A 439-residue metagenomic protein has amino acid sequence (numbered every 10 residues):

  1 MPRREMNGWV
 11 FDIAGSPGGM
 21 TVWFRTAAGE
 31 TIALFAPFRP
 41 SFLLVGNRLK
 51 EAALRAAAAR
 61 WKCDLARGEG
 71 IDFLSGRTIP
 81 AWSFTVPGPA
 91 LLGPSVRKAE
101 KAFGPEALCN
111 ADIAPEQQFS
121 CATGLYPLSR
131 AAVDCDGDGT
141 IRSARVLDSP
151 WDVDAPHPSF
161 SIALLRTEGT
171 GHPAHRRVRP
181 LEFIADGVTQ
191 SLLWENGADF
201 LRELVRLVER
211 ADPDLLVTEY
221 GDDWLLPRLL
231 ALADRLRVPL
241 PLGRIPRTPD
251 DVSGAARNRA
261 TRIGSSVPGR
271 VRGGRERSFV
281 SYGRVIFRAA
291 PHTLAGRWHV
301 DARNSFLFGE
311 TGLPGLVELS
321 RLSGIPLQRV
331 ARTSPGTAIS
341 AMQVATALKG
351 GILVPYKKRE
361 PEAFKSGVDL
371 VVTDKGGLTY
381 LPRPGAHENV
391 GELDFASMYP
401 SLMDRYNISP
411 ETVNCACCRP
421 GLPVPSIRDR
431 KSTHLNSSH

Functional and structural regions predicted by a protein language model:
M1-G391, F395-A396, P400-S432: The two-metal-ion catalytic cores of nucleic-acid processing enzymes
H434-H439: Positively charged, low-complexity/disordered segments
